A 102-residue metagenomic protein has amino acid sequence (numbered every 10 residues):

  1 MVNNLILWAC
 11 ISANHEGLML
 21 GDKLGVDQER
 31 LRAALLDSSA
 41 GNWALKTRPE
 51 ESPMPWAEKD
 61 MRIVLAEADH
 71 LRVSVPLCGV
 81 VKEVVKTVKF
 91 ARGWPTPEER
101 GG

Functional and structural regions predicted by a protein language model:
M1-G102: Helical "substrate-binding/catalytic lid" subdomain of Rossmann-like NAD(P)-dependent dehydrogenases/reductases
